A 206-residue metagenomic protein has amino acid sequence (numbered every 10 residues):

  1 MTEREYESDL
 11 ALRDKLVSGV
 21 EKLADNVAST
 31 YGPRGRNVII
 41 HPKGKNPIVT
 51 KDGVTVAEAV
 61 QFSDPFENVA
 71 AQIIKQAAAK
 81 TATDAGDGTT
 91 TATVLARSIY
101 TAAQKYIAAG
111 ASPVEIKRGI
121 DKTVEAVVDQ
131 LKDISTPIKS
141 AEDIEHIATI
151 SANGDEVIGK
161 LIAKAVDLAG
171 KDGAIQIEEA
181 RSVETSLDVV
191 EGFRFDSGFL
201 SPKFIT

Functional and structural regions predicted by a protein language model:
M1-G44: N-terminal, positively charged regions that mediate nucleic acid binding
M1-L12, A59-Q61, A78-T81, I144-S151: Short hinge/gating elements
E7, P33, T81-T91: Glycine/serine-rich anion-binding loops at beta->alpha junctions that coordinate negatively charged ligand groups
L16, G32, G86, G110 (+1 more regions): Residue-level signature of catalytic and energy-coupling elements of molecular machines, predominantly ATP/GTP-dependent
R36-T83, T93, A102-K105, D133 (+1 more regions): Long, low-complexity regulatory segments enriched in Ser/Thr/Pro/Gly and acidic residues
P42-K45, V54, Q61, A96-Y100 (+3 more regions): Short, ordered loop/turn segments at secondary-structure junctions
Y100-P137: Hydrophobic or amphipathic alpha-helical targeting/insertion segments
E125-T206: Long, structured protein-protein interaction/assembly regions in large complexes
